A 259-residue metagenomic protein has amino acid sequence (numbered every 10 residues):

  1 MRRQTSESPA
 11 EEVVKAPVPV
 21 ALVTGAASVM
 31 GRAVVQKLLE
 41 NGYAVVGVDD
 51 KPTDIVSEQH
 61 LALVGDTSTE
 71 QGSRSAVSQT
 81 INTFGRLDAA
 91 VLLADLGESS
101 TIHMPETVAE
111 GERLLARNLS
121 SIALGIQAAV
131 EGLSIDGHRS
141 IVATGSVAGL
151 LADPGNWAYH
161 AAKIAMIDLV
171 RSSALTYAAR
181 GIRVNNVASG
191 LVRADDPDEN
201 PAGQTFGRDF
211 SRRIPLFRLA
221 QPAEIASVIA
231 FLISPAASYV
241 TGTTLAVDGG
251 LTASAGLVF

Functional and structural regions predicted by a protein language model:
R2-E12, A230, T241-F259: Short C-terminal tail/terminal secondary-structure segment of NAD(P)H-dependent dehydrogenase/reductase domains
E11-V46: Canonical Rossmann dinucleotide-binding motif of NAD(H)/NADP(H)-dependent dehydrogenases/reductases, specifically
D95-E112, G155-A158, D198-A202, V258: Conserved mid-core segment of classical short-chain dehydrogenase/reductases
T107-A123, V142, M166, L216: Catalytic Tyr-X3-Lys loop
I126, A162, V170: Active-site helix of classical SDR
E131, L175-T176, S238: Alpha-helical segment proximal to the catalytic Tyr-Lys
H138, A178, R183, V240-G242: Short, small/polar-rich loop/turn modules that mediate ligand/substrate recognition or access, typified
S146: Residue(s) in the substrate-gating loop at a strand-loop-helix junction that position the organic substrate next
